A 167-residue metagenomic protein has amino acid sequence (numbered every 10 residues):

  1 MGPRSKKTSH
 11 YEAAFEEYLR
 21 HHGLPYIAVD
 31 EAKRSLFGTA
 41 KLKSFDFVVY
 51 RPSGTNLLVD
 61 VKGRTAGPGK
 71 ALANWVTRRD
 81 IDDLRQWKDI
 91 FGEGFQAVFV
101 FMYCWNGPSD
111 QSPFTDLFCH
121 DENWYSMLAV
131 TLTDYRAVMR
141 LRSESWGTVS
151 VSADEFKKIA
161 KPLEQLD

Functional and structural regions predicted by a protein language model:
M1-L36: Acidic-basic catalytic patches of nuclease active cores, encompassing PD-(D/E)XK and other metal-cofactor nuclease
G2, K6, P68-G69, W75 (+2 more regions): N-terminal targeting/trafficking signals and adjacent low-complexity tails
P3, T39-L42, L72-R79: Alpha-helix N-cap and loop-to-helix initiation/capping positions
L19, D46-G69: Conserved catalytic cores of phosphodiester-cleaving nucleases, focusing on short active-site segments
H21, P25, Y50-S53, R85-D167: Non-catalytic C-terminal interaction segments of nucleic acid-processing enzymes
I27-L57: Active-site metal-binding core of divalent-cation-utilizing nuclease and nuclease-like domains
S35-L36, G67-G69, W105-P108: Short, solvent-exposed loop/turn segments at secondary-structure junctions
R64-L84: Mg2+/Mn2+-dependent nuclease catalytic core
